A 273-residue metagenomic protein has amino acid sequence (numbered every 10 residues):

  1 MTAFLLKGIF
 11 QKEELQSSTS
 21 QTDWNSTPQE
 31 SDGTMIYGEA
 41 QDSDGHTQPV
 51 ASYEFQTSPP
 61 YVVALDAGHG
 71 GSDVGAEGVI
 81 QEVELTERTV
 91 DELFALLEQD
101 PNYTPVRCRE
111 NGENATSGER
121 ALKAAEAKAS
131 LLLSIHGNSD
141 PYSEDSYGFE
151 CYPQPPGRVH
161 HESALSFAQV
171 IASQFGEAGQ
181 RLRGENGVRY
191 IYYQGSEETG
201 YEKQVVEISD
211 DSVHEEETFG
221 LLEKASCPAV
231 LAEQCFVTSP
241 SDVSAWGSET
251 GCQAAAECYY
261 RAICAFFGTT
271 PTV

Functional and structural regions predicted by a protein language model:
A3-V63: Non-catalytic propeptide/linker segments at domain boundaries
F4-I9, E87-V273: Active-site-proximal helix/loop segments of hydrolytic enzymes
S26-P28, M35, G45, H69 (+4 more regions): Low-complexity, compositionally biased segments
S52-G78, L133, P240: Catalytic-core environment of secreted peptidases
V62-A64, I80, Y142, A256: N-terminal hydrophobic or amphipathic segments with adjacent small-residue motifs that include Sec signal peptides
V74-T89: Glycine- and acidic-residue-enriched helix-capping/strand-helix junction motifs
